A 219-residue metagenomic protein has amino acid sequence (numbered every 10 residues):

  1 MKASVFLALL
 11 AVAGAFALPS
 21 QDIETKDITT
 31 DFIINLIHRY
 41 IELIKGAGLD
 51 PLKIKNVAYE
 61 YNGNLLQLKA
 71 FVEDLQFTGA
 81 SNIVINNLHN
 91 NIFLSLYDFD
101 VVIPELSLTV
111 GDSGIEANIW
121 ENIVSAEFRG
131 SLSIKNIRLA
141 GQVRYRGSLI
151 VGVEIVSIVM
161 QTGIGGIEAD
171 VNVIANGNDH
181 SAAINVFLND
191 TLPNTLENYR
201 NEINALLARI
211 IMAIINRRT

Functional and structural regions predicted by a protein language model:
K2-A17: Cleavable N-terminal signal peptides of Sec/SRP-targeted secreted and luminal proteins
A3-V5, T30, H180: Short amphipathic alpha-helical segments that mediate assembly, nucleic-acid/protein binding, or membrane association
G14-E154, Q161, R218-T219: Tubular lipid-binding modules of the TULIP superfamily
R144-M212, N216: Extended amphipathic ligand-handling, pore-lining, and cofactor/metal-binding catalytic surfaces
